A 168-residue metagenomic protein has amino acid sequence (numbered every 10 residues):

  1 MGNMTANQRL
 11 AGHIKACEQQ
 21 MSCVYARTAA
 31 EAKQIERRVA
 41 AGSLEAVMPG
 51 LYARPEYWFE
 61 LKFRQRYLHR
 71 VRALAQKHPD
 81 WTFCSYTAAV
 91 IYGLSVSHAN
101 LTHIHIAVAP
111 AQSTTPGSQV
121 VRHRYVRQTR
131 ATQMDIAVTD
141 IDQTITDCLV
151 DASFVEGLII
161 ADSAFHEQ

Functional and structural regions predicted by a protein language model:
M1-Q168: Short gly/ser-rich loop at a beta-strand->alpha-helix junction or flexible surface loop bordering the NTP-binding
